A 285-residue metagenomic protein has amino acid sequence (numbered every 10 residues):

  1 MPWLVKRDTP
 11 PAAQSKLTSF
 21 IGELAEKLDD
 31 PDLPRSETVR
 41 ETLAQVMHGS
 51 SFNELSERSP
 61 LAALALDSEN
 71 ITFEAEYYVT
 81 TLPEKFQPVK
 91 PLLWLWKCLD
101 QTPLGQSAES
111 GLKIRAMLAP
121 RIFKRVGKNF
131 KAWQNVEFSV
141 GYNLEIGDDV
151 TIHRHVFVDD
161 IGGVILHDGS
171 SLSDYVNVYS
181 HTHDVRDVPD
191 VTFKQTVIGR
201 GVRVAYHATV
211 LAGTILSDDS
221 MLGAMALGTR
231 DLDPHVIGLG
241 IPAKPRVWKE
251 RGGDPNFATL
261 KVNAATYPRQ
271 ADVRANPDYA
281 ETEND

Functional and structural regions predicted by a protein language model:
M1-R121, R246, R251-D285: Terminal amphipathic alpha-helical/low-complexity segments used for targeting or macromolecular assembly
R125-W248: Structural signal for interior beta-strand "rungs" in well-ordered beta-sheet cores of soluble enzyme domains
